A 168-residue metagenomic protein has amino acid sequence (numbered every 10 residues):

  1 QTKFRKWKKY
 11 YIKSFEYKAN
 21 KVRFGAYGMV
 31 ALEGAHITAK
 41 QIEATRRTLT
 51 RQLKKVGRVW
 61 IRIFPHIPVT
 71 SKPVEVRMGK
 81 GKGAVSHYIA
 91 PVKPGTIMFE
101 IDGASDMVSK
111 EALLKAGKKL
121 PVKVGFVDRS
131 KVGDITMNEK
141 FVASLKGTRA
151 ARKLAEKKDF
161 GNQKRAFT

Functional and structural regions predicted by a protein language model:
Q1-T168: Ribosome-associated RNA-binding proteins
